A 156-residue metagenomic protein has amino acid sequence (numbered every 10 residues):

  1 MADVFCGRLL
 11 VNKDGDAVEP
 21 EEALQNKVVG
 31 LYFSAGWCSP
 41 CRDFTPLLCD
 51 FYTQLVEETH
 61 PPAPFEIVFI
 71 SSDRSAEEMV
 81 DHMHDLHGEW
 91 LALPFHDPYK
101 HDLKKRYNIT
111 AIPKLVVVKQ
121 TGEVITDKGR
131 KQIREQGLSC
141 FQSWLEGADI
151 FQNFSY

Functional and structural regions predicted by a protein language model:
F5-V29, Q54-E57: A short beta-strand-turn-helix
V18-E19, S39-P40, S75-E78, A92 (+3 more regions): Eukaryotic short linear interaction motifs
K27, F33-T53: Conserved redox-active cysteine motifs that mediate thiol-disulfide chemistry, especially di-cysteine Cys-X(1-2)-Cys
G30-L31, I67: Hydrophobic beta-strand anchors of alpha/beta hydrolase catalytic cores
A35-C38, S72-S75, D97, K119-E123 (+1 more regions): Conserved beta-strand elements of beta-rich interaction domains across eukaryotes, especially beta-propellers
D43-P46, V80-H84, K105-R106, G129-K131: Short coil/turn segments at secondary-structure boundaries
L47-M83, Y99-D102: Structural microenvironment flanking redox-active thiols in thiol-disulfide oxidoreductases
L91, F95, K105-Q152: Non-catalytic, surface beta->alpha helical segment in thiol-disulfide oxidoreductase systems
